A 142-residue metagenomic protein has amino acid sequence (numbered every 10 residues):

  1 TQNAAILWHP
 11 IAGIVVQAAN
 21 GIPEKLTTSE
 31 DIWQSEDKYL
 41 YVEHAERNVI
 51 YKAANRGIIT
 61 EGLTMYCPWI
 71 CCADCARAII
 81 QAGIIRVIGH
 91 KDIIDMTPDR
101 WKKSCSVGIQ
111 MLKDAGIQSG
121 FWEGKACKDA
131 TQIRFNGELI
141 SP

Functional and structural regions predicted by a protein language model:
T1-P142: Zinc-dependent deaminase catalytic domain
